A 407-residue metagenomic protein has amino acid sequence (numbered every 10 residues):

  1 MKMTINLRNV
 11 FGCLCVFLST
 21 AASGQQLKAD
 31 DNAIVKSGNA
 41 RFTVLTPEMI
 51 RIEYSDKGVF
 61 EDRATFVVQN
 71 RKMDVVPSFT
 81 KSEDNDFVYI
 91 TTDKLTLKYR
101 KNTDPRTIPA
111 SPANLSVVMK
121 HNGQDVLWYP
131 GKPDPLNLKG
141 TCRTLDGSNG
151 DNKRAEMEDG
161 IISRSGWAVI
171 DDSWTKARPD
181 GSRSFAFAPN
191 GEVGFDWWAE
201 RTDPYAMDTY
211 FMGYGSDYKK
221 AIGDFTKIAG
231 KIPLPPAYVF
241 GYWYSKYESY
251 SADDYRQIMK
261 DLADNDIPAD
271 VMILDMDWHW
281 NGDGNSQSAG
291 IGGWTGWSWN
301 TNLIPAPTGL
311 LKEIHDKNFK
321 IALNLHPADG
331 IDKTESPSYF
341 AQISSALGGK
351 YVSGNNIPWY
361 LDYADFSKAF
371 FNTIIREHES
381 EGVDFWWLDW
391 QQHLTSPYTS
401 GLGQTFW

Functional and structural regions predicted by a protein language model:
M1-Q26: Bacterial Sec-dependent N-terminal signal peptides
D31-Y54: Mature N-terminal segment immediately following signal peptide/propeptide cleavage in secreted/periplasmic
I34, K153, I161, K260 (+4 more regions): Ser/Thr/Asn(+Pro)-rich, low-complexity disordered segments
T46, Y54, T92-K94, Y99-K101 (+7 more regions): Glycine-rich, histidine-containing beta strand-loop boundary motifs that form or position
P47-N85: A low-complexity, Ser/Thr/Gly/Pro-enriched, surface-exposed linker/loop concept that marks segments flanking
R63-T65, K101-N102, P109-P112, D171-S173 (+6 more regions): Short, solvent-exposed loop/turn and secondary-structure capping segments
S82-P236, K246-Y247, A252, M259-D264: Catalytic and substrate-binding clefts that recognize carbohydrates or anionic sugar/phosphate headgroups
K120, W128, P268-W407: Aromatic- and carboxylate-enriched substrate-binding clefts and catalytic-loop regions of carbohydrate-active enzymes
